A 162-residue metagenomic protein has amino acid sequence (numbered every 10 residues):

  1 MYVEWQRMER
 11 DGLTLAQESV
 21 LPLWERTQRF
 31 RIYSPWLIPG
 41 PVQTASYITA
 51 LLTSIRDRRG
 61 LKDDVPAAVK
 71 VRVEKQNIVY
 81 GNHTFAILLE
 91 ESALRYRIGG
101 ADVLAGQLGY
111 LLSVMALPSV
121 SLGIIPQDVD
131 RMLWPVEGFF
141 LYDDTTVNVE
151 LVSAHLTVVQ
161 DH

Functional and structural regions predicted by a protein language model:
M1-Y96, A154-D161: Interdomain hinge/linker segments and adjacent boundary elements that couple functional modules
G100-H162: C-terminal regulatory/effector modules of DNA-binding transcriptional regulators
